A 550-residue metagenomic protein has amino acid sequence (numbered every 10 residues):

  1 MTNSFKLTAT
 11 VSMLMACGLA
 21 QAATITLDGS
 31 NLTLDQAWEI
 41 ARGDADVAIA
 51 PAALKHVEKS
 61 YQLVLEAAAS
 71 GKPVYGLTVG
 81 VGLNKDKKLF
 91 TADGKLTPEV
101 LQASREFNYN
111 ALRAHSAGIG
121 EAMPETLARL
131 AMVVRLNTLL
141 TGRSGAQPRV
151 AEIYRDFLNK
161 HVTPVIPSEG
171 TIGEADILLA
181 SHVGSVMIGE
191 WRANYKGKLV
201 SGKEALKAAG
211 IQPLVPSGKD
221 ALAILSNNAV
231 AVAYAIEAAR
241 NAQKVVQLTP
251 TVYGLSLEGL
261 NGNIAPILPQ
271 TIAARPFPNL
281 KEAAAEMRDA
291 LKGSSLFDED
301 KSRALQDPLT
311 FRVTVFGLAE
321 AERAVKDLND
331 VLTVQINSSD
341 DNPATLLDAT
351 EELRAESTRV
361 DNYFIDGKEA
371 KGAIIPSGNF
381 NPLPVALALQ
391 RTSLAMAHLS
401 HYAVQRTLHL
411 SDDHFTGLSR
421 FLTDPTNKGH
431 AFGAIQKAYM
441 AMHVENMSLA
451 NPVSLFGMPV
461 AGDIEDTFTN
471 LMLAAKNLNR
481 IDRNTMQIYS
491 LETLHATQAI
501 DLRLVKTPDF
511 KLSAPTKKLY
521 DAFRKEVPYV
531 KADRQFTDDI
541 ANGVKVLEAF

Functional and structural regions predicted by a protein language model:
M1-Q21: Gram-negative bacterial Sec-dependent N-terminal signal peptides
S4-K6, M15, G170, N342 (+2 more regions): Generic secretory/membrane-interface signal
L14, L136-N137, A235-I236: Short, Φ-rich (hydrophobic/aromatic) sequence segments
A23-A45, I49-H56, S60-A68, K72 (+6 more regions): C-terminal auxiliary extensions adjacent to catalytic cores
D46, A52-Y75, G80-R192: Long, structured ligand/cofactor-binding scaffold of large enzymes
